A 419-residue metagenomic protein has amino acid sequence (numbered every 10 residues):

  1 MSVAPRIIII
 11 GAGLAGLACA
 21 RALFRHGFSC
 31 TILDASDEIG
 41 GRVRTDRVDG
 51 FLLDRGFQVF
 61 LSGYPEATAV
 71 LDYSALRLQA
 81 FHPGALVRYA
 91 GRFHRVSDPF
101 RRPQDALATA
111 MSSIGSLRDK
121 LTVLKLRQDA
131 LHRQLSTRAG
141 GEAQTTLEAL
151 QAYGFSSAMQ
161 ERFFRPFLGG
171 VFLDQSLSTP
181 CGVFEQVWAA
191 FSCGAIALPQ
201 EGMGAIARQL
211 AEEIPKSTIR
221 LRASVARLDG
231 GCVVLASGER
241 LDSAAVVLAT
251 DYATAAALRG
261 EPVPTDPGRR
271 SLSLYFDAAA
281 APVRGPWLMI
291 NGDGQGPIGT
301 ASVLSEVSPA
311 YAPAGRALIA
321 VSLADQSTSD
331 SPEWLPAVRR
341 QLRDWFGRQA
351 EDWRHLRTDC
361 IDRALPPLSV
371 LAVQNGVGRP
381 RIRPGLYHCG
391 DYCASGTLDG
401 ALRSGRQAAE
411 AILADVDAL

Functional and structural regions predicted by a protein language model:
S2, A226-P336, D344-W345: Mid-domain catalytic core of redox enzymes that form a hydrophobic substrate pocket/lid adjacent to a catalytic redox
P5-I32, L413: N-terminal Rossmann-like FAD-binding beta1-loop-alpha1 element of flavoenzymes
F24-V48: Glycine-rich FAD pyrophosphate-binding loop
D46-V70: N-terminal glycine-rich dinucleotide-binding loop that anchors FAD/FMN and/or NAD(P) in oxidoreductases
Q58-P65, G140-E142, Y153, A189-A211 (+1 more regions): Short beta-strand to alpha-helix junction loop
Y64-T68, D72, R77-L177, F191-C193: Mobile amphipathic helical/loop "lid" adjacent to a hydrophobic cofactor/ligand pocket
F184-C232, L241, A245: Helical element adjacent to the flavin cofactor pocket in flavoenzyme catalytic cores
A310-L419: Conserved flavin/dinucleotide-binding core of flavoenzymes
